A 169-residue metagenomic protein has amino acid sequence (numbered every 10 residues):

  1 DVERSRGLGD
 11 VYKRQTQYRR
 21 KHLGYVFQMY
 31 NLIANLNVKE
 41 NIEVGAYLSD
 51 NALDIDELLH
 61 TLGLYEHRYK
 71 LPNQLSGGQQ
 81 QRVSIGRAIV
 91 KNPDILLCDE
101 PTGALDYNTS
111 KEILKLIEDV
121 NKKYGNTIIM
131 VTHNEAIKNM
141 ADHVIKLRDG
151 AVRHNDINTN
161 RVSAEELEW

Functional and structural regions predicted by a protein language model:
D1-Y12: Single conserved hydrophobic/aromatic residue that forms the stacking wall/gate of nucleotide- or nucleobase-binding
D10-G24, V162-E166: ABC ATPase NBD coupling module
Q17, L71-Q81: Conserved ABC ATPase signature
L36-E43: Short coil-to-helix segment of the ABC ATPase nucleotide-binding domain corresponding to the Q-loop/switch region
D50-H67: Conserved ABC ATPase "signature" region
N92: Conserved catalytic motifs of ABC-family nucleotide-binding domains
L96-D99: Catalytic Walker B motif of ABC-type/P-loop ATPase nucleotide-binding domains
